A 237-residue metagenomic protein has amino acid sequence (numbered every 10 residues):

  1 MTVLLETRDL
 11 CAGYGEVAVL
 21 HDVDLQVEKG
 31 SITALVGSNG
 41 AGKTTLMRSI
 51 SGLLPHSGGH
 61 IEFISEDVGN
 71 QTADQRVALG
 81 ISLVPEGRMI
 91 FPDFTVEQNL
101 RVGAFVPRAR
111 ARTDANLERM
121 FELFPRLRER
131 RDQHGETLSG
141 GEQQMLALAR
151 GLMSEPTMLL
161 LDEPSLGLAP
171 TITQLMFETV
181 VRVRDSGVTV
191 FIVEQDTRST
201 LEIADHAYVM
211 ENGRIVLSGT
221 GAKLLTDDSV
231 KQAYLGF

Functional and structural regions predicted by a protein language model:
G15, T33, Q71, V96-D114 (+3 more regions): ABC-type ATPase nucleotide-binding domains, specifically the catalytic core motifs of the NBD
V36-S38: The feature captures the beta-strand-to-loop junction immediately N-terminal to the Walker
S51: Helix-to-loop junction immediately C-terminal to a conserved catalytic motif
G59-D67, L79, R112-L117, G219: Conserved ABC transporter NBD signature motif
H134-L138, E142: Conserved ABC ATPase signature
G151-L152: ABC ATPase C-loop
